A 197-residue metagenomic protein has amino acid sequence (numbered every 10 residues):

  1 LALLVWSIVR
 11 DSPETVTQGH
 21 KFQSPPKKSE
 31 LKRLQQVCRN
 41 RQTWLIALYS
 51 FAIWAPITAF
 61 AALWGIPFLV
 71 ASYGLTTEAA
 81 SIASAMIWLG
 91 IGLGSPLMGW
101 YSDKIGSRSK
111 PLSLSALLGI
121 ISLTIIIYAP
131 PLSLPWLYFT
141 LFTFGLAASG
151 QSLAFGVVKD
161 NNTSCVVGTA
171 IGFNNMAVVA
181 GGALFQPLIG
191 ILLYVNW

Functional and structural regions predicted by a protein language model:
L1-S7: Symmetry-related core transmembrane helices of the 12-TM Major Facilitator Superfamily/SLC fold
S7-R33: Flexible cytoplasmic inter-helical loops of multi-pass small-molecule transporters
N40-M98, G182-G190: Extracytoplasmic gate region of multi-pass secondary transporters
D103-L117: Cytoplasmic membrane-interface "Motif A"-like loop-to-helix N-cap segments of 12-TM Major Facilitator Superfamily
L117-P131: C-terminal ends and interior cores of transmembrane alpha-helices in multi-pass membrane transporters/permeases
P135-S152: Hydrophobic core of transmembrane alpha-helices in multi-pass small-molecule transporters, especially MFS/SLC-type
S149-T163: Intracellular juxtamembrane helix-capping segments at the cytosolic ends of symmetry-related transmembrane helices
S164-W197: A late C-terminal transmembrane helix in Major Facilitator Superfamily
